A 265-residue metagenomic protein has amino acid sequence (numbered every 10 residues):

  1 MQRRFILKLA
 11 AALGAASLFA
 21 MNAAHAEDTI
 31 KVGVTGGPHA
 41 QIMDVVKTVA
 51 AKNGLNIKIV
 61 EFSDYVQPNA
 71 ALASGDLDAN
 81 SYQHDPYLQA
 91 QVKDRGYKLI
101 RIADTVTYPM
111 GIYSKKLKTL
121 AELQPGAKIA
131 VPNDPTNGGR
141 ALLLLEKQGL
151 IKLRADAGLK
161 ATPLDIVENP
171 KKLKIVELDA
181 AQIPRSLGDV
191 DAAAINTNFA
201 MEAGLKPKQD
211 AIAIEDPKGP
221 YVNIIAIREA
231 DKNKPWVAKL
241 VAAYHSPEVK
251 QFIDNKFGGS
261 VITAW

Functional and structural regions predicted by a protein language model:
E27-G37, L55-E61, K128-I129: Short, well-ordered beta-strand elements
G37, E61-Y65, G75, N80-Q89 (+4 more regions): Beta->alpha turn/N-cap motifs
V60-A70, A157-R185: Short helix-initiation/N-cap motifs at beta->coil->alpha
Y65-G96, G111-K118, G138-A141, A200-G204: Pocket-flanking alpha-helical
A90-I102, K115-L117, D189, A194 (+1 more regions): Ligand-binding "clamshell"
I102-K152, K250: A conserved helix-loop-strand patch within extracytoplasmic ligand-binding domains of the periplasmic binding
D104-Y113, M201-H245, V261-W265: Periplasmic-binding protein-like
N137-E146, Y244-A264: Periplasmic-binding protein-like
